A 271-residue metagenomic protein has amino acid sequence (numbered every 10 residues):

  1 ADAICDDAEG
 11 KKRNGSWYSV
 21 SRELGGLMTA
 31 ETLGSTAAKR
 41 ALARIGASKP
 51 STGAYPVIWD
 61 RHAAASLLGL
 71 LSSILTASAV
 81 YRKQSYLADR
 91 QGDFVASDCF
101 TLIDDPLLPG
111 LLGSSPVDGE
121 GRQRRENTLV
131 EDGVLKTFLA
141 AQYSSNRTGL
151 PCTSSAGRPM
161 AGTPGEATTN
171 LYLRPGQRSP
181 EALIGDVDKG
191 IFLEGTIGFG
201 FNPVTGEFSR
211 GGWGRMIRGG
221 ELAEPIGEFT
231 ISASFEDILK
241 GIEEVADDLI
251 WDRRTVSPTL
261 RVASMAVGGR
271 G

Functional and structural regions predicted by a protein language model:
A1-G271: N-terminal small-residue-enriched
